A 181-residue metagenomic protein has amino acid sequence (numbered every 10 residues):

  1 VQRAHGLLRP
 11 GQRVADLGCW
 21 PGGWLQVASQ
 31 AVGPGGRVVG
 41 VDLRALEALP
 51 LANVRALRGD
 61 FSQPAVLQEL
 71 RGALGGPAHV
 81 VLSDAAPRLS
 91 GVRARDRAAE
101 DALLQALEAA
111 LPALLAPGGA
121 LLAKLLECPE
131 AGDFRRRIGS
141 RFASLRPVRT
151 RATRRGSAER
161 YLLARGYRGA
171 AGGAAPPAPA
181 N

Functional and structural regions predicted by a protein language model:
V1-P10: S-adenosyl-L-methionine
P10-W20: Conserved class I S-adenosyl-L-methionine
P21-G33: Conserved SAM-binding loop of SAM-dependent methyltransferases across substrates and taxa, primarily the Class I
P34-G35, L115-A120: Short glycine-dipeptide loop
V41-S90: S-adenosyl-L-methionine
L89-E100: Glycine/threonine-rich flexible loop motifs
D101-P117: A short glycine-rich, Lys/Arg-flanked "PGG" loop and its adjoining helix->strand segment in the class I
E127-N181: Class I S-adenosyl-L-methionine
